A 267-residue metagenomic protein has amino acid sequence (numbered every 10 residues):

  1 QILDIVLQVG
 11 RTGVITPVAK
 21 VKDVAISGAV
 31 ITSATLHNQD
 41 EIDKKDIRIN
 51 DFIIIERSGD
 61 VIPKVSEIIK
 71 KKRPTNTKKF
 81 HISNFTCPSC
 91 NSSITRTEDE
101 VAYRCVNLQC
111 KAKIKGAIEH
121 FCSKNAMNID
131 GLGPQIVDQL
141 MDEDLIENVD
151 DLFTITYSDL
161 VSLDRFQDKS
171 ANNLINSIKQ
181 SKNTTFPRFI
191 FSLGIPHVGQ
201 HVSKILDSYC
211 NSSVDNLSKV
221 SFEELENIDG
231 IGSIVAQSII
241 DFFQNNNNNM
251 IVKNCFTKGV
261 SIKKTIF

Functional and structural regions predicted by a protein language model:
Q1-S192, H197-D207, D215, K219 (+3 more regions): RNA/tRNA-interacting regions in translation and RNA-turnover enzymes
K258-F267: Conserved alpha/beta core segments of nucleic-acid transaction machinery
